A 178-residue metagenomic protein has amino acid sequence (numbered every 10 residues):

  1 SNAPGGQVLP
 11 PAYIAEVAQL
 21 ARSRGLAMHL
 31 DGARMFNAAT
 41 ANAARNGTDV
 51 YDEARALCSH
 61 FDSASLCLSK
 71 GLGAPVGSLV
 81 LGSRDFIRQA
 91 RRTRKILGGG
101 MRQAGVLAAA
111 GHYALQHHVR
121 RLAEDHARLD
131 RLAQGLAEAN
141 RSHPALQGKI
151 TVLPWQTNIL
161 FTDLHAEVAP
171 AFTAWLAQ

Functional and structural regions predicted by a protein language model:
S1-Q178: Conserved PLP-enzyme active-site core in the AAT-like
